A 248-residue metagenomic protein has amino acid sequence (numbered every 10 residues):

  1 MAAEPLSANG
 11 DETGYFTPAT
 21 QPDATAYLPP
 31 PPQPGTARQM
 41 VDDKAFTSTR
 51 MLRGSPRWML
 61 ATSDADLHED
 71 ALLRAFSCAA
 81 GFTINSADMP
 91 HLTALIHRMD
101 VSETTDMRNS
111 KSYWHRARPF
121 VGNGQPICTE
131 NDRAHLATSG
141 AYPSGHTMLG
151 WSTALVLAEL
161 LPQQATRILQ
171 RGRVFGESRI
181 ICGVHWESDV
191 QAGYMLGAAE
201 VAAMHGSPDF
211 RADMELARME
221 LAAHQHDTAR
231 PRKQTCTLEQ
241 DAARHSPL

Functional and structural regions predicted by a protein language model:
A3-I181, G206, M219, E239-L248: Hydrophobic alpha-helical bundle signature of multipass membrane enzymes
T138-G140, I181-H185, L196, E215 (+1 more regions): Short alpha-helix boundary/capping motifs
V174-H205, D209: Interfacial helix-loop-helix junctions of multi-pass membrane proteins
E200-L248: C-terminal membrane module of polytopic membrane proteins
